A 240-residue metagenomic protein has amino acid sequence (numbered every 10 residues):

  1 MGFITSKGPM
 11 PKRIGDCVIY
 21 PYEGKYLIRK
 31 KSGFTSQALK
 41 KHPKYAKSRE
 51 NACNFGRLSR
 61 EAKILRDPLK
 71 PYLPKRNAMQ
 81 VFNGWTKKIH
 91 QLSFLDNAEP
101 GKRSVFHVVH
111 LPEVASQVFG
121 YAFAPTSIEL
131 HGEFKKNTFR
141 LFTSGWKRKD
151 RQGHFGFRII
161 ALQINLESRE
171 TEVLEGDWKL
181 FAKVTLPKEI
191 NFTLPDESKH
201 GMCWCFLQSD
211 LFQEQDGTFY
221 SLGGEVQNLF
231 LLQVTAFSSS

Functional and structural regions predicted by a protein language model:
M1-A122: Long, polar/Ser/Thr-enriched low-complexity segments that form simple helices or flexible linkers at protein ends
W85-S239: Charged linear interaction tracts used for macromolecular binding and regulation
